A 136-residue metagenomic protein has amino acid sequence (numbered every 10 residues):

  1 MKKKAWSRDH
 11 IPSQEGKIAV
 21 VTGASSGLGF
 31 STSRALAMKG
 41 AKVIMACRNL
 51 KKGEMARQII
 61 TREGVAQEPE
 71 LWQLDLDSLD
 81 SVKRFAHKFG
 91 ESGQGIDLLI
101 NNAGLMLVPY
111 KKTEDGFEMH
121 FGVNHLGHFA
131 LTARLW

Functional and structural regions predicted by a protein language model:
M1-W136: Rossmann-fold NAD(P)H-dependent dehydrogenase/reductase core
